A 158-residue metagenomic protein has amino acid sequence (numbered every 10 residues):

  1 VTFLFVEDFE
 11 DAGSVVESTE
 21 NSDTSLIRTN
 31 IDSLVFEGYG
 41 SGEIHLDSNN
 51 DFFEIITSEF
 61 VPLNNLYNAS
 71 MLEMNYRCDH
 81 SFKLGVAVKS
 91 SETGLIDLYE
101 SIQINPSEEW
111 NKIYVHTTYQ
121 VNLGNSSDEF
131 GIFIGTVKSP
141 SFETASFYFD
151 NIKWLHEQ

Functional and structural regions predicted by a protein language model:
V1-T24, Q158: Extracellular carbohydrate-recognition regions
E7-F9, G42, T57-G85, Y114-Y119 (+1 more regions): Extra-cytoplasmic beta-strand recognition segments
T29-E54: Short carbohydrate-recognition loop motifs
G38, N68-S70, E109: A glycine-anchored, Pro-Gly-centered beta-turn/N-cap motif
I56-F60, G85-E92, F130-G135: Aromatic-rich beta-strand patches that line glycan-recognition/binding surfaces of extracellular proteins
M74, K112-K153: Extracellular beta-strand ligand-recognition surfaces/modules
S90-E100: Short beta-strand and strand-turn-strand segments in soluble, beta-rich domains
Q103-N111: Short proline/glycine- and polar residue-rich coil/turn motifs
